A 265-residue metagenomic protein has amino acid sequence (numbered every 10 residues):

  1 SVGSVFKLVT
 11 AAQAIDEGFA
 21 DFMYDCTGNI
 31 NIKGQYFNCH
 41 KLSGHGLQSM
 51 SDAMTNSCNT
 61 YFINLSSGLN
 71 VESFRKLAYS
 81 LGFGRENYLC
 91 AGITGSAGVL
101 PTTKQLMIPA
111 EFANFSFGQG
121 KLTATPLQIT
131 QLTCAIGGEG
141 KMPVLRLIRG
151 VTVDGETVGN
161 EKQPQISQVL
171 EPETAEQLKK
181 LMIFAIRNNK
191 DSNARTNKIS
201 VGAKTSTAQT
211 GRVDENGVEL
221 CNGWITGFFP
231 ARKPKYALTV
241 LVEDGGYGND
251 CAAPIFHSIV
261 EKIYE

Functional and structural regions predicted by a protein language model:
S1-S4, V9-V242: Beta-lactam-recognizing serine transpeptidase/beta-lactamase-like catalytic domain environment
I129, G248-H257: Short, charged, low-complexity patches
T157-Q165, I255-E265: Short, gly/Ser/Thr-rich active-site loops of penicillin-recognizing serine hydrolases
